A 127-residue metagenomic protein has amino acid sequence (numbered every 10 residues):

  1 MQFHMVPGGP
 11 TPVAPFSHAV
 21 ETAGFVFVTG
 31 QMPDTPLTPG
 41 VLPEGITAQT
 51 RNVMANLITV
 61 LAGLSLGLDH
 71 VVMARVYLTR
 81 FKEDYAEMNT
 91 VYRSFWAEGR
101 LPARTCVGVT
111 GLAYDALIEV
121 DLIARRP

Functional and structural regions predicted by a protein language model:
M1-A55, T59-V72, L78-P127: N-terminal presequence-like segments and the immediate start of the first folded domain
